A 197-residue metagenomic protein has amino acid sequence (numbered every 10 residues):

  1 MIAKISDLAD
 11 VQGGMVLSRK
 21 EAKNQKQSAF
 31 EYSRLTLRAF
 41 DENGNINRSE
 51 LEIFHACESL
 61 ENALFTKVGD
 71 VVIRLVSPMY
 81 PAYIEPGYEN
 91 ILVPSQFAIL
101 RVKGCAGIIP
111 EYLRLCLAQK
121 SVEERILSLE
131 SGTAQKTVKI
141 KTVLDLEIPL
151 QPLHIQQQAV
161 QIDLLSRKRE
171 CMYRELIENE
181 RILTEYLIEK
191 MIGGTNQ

Functional and structural regions predicted by a protein language model:
M1-K26, L150-Q197: Non-catalytic DNA-recognition/assembly elements of restriction-modification systems
S6-K23, F40-V68: Sequence-specific dsDNA recognition surfaces
N24-Y32, E52, L64-T66, I84-Q96: Short, surface-exposed loop/turn microsegments at beta-strand edges and helix-strand junctions
L60-E61, G87, T133: A structural connector/turn signal
D70-I73: Generic structural signal for buried aliphatic residues
L75-L115: A short beta-sheet element
I91-F97, G132-Q158: A short glycine-rich beta-alpha junction/loop motif
I109-G132: Glycine- and charge-enriched low-complexity intrinsically disordered segments
